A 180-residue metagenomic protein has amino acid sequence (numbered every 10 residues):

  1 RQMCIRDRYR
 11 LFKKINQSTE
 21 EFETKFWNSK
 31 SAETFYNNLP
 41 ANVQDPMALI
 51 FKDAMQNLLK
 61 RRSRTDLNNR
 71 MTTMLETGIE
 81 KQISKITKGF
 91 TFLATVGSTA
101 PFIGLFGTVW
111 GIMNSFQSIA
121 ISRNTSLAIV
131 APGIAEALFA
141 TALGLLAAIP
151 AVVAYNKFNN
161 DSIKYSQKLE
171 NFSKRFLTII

Functional and structural regions predicted by a protein language model:
R1-I5: Short, small-residue-biased leader/transition segments that mark boundaries at the very start of proteins
R6-R10: Hydrophobic, helix-length membrane anchors
K13-G107, N114-S126, V153-I180: Predominantly long cytosolic amphipathic alpha-helical stalk/bundle segments
F90-A94, I134, T141: Short hydrophobic "helix-edge" motifs at membrane interfaces and signal-peptide entry regions
T108-G111, L145: Hydrophobic alpha-helical transmembrane segments of multi-pass integral membrane proteins
A137-A151: Hydrophobic alpha-helical transmembrane segments of polytopic membrane proteins
